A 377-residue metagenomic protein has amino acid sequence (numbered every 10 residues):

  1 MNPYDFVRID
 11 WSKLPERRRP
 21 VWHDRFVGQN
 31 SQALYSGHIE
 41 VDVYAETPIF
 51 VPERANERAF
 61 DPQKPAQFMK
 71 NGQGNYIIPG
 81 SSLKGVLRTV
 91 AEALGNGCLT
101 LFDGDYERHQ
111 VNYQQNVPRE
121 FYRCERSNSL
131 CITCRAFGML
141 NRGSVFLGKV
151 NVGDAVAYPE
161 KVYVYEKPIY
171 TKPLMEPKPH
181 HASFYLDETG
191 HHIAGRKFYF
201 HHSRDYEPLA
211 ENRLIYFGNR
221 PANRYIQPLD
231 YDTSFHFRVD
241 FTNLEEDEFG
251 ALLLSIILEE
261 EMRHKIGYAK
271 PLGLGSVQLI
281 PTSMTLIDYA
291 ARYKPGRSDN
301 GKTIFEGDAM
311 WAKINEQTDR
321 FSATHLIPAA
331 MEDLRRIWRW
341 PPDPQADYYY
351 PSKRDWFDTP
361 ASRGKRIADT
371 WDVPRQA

Functional and structural regions predicted by a protein language model:
M1-A377: RNA-binding basic/glycine-rich loop and surface signature characteristic of RAMP-family CRISPR effectors
